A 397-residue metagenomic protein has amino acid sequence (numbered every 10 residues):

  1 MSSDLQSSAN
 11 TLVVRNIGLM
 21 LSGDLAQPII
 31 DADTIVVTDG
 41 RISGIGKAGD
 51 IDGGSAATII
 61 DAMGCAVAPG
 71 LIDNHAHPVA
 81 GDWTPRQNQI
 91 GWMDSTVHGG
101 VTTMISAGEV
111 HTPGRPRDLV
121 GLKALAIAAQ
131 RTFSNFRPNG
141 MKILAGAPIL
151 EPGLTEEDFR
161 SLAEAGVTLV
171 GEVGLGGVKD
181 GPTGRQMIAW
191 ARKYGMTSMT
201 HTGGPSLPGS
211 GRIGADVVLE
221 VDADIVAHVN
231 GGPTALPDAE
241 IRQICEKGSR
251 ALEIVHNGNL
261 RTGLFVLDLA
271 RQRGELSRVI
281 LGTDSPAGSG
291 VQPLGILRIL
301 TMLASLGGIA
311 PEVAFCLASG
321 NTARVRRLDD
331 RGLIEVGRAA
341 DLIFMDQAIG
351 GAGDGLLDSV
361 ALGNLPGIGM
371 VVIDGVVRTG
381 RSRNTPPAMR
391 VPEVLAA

Functional and structural regions predicted by a protein language model:
M1-G53: N-terminal metal-binding scaffold of metallo-dependent hydrolase/deaminase domains
G54, D61-I127: Metal-associated gating/positioning segment near the N- to mid-region
N74-Q87, K142-T155, G174, G203: Active-site mouth loops of central-metabolism enzymes
P85-M93, E151-L162, P208-V217: Short, acidic/polar
W92-G121, Q130-E151, E164-G177, M196-M199 (+2 more regions): Divalent metal-dependent hydrolysis catalytic cores, especially in the metallo-beta-lactamase
L169-G290, G307: Active-site core of metal-dependent hydrolases
D268-A348: His/Asp/Glu-enriched, well-ordered alpha-helical/loop segment that forms or immediately abuts the divalent-metal
A339-V394: C-terminal cap of metal-dependent C-N hydrolases
